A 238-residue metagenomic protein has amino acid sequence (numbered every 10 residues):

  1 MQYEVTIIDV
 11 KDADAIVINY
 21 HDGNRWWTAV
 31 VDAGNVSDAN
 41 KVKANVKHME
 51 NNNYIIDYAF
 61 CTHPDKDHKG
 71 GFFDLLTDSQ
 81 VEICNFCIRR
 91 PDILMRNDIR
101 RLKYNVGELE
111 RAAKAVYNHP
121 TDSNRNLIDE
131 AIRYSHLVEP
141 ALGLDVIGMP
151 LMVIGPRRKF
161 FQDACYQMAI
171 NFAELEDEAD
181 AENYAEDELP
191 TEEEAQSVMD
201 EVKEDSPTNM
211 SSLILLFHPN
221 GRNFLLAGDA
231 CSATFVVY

Functional and structural regions predicted by a protein language model:
M1-N52, P207-A233: Conserved beta-strand hairpin/beta-sheet module of binuclear metal-dependent hydrolase folds, prominently
M1-Y3, D74-N223: Flexible, acidic/histidine-containing loops and adjacent segments that form or flank the divalent-metal
T6-I8, A29, F60, C87 (+1 more regions): Hydrophobic/aromatic beta-strand patches that form the interior of the parallel beta-sheet core in alpha/beta enzyme
V10, C61-P64, K69, P91 (+2 more regions): An acidic- and aromatic-residue-enriched active-site/binding cleft used to recognize and process polar
W26-W27, V36-I88: Active-site metal-binding motif and surrounding structural segment of the metallo-beta-lactamase
N35-D38, K66-D67, I93-L94, K159-F160 (+1 more regions): Short acidic, S/G/P-rich loop/turn micro-motifs used as interaction or catalytic elements
